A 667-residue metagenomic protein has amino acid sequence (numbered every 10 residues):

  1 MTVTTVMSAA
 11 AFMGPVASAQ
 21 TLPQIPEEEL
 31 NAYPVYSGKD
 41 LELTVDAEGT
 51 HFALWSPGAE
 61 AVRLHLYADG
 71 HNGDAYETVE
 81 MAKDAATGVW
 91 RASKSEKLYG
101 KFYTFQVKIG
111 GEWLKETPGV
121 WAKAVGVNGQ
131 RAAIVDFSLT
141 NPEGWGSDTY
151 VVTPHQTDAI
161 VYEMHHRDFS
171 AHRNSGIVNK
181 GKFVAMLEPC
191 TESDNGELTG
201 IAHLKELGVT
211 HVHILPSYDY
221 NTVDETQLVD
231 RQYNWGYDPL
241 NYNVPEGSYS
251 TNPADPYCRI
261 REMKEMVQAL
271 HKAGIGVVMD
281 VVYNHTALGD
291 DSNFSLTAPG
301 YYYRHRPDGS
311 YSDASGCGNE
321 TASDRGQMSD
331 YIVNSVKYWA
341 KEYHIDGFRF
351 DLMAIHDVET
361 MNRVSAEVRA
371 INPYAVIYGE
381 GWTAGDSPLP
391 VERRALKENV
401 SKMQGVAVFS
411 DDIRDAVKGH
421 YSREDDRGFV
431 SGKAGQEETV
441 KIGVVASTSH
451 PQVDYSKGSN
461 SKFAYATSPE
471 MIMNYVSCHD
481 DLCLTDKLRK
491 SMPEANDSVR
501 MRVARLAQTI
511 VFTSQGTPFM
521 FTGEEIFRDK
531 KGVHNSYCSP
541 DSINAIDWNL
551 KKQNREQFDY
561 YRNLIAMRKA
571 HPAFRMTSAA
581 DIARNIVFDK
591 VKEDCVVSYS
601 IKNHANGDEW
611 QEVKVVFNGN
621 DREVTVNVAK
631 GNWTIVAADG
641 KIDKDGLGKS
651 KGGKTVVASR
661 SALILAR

Functional and structural regions predicted by a protein language model:
V6-T21: Sec-dependent signal peptide cleavage junction
T21-G49, D84-E188: The feature marks proteins involved in alpha-glucan
T44-A53, P57-E60, V587-V628: Carbohydrate-binding surface patches
L54, F105, M164, I214 (+9 more regions): Conserved, mostly hydrophobic/aromatic
S56, G100-Y103, L647-R667: C-terminal beta-strand-rich structural cap/linker in extracellular carbohydrate-active enzymes
A132-V135, S365-A366, I371-F527, Y537 (+6 more regions): Conserved alpha/beta catalytic core and glycan-binding cleft of carbohydrate-active enzymes
R167-Y343, M361-N372, V376: Substrate-binding/active-site clefts of carbohydrate-active enzymes
K552-S578: Catalytic cores of secreted or luminal carbohydrate-active enzymes
